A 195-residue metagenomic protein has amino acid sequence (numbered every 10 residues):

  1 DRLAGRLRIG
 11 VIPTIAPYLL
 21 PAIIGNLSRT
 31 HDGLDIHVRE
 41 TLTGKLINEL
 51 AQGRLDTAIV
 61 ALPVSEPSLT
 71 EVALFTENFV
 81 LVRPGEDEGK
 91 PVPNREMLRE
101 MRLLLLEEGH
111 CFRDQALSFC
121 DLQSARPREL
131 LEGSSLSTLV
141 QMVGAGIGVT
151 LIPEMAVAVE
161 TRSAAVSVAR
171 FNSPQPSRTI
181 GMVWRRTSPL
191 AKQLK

Functional and structural regions predicted by a protein language model:
R2-P67, R126, E132-G133: Central regulatory/effector-binding core of bacterial HTH transcription factors
R8-G10, A58, L104, T150 (+1 more regions): Short, well-ordered beta-strand segments
L19, G89, S167-K195: A late-sequence structural motif
L42-I47, A51-L55, V60-A61, G109-A169: Hydrophobic hinge/microswitch elements
L62-P63, G85-E86, P153-A156, I180: Short secondary-structure boundary segments
E66-L104, E108: Flexible hinge/capping segments at coil-to-helix
T70-V80, E154-V157, R162-P176: Short beta-strand->loop
G89, P93, M101-Q123, L190-K195: Secondary-structure junction motif
